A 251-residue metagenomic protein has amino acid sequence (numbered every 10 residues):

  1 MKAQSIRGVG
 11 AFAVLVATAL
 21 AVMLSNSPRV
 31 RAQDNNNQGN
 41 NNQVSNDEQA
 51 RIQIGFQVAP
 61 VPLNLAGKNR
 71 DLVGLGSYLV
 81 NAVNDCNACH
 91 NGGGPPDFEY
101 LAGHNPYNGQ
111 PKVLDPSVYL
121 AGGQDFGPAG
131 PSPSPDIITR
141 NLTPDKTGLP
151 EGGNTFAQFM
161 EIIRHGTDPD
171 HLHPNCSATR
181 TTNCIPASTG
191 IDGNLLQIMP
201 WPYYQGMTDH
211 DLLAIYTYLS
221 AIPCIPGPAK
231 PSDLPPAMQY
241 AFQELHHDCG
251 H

Functional and structural regions predicted by a protein language model:
K2-V14: Bacterial N-terminal signal peptides that target proteins for export
A11-M23: Bacterial N-terminal signal peptides
V22-D34: Signal peptide processing junction and immediate N-terminal pro/mature segment of secreted/exported proteins
E48-Q57, P96-S132, D170-G190, M238-H251: Surface-exposed intrinsically disordered loops and tails
R51-N81: Electrostatic cytochrome c docking/interface patches
N69-Q110: Sequence/structural segment immediately N-terminal to covalent heme-attachment motifs in c-type and related
Y78-N91, R140-N141, Q158-R164, L213-T217: C-type cytochrome heme c attachment motif
N105-R164, D168-L172, P202-L212: Electron-transfer interface patches adjacent to heme c in soluble/periplasmic c-type cytochromes and di-/multiheme
